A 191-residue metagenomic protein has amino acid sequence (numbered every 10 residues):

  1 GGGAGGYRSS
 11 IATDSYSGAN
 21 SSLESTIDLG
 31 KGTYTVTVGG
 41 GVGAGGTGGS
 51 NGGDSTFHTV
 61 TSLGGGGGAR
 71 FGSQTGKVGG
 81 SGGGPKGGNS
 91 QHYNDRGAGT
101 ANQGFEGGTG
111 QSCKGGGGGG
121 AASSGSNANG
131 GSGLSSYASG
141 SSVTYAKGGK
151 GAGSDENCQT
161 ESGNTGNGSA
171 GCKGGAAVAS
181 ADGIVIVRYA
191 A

Functional and structural regions predicted by a protein language model:
G1-A191: Low-complexity, glycine/proline-biased repetitive segments and flexible coils/loops
